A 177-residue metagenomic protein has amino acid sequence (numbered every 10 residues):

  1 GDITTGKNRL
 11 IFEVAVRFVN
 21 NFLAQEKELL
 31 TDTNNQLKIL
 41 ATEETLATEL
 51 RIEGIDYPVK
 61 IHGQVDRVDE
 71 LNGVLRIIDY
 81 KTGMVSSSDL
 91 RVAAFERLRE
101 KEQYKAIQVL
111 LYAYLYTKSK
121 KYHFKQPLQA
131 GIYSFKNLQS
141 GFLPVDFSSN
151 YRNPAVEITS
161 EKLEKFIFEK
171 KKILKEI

Functional and structural regions predicted by a protein language model:
G1-I177: Structural signature of nuclease core domains in nucleic-acid processing machines
